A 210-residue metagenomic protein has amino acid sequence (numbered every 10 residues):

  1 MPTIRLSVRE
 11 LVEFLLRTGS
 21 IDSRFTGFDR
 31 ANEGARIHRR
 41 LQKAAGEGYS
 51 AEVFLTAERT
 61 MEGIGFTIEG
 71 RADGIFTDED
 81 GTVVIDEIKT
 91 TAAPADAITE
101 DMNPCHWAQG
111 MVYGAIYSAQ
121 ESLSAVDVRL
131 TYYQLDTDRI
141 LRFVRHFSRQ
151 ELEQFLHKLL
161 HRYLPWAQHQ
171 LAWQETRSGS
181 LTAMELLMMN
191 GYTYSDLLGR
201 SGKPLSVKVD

Functional and structural regions predicted by a protein language model:
M1-T82: Metal-dependent nuclease catalytic cores that hydrolyze phosphodiester bonds in DNA/RNA, characterized by
S7, Q42, G48-Y49, G74-T82 (+3 more regions): Solvent-exposed, well-ordered amphipathic alpha-helical segments that flank/support binding or catalytic loops
A44, G48, Y117-Q120, Y163-W166: Solvent-exposed amphipathic alpha-helical surface segments
R59-Q154: Mg2+/Mn2+-dependent nuclease catalytic core
L123-D210: ATP-dependent helicase/translocase motor core
